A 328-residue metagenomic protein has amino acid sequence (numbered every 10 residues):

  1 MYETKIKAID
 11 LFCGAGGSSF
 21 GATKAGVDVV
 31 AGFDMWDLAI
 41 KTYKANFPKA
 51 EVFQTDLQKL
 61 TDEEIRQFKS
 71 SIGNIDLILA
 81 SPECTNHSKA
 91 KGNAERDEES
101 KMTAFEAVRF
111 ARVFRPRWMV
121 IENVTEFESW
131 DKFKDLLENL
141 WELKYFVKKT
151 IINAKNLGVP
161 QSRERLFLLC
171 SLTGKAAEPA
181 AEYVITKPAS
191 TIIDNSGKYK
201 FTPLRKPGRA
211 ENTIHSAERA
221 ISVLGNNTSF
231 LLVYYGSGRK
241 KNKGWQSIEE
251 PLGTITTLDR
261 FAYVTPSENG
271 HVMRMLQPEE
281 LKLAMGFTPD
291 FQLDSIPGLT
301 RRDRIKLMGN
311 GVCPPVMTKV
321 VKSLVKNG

Functional and structural regions predicted by a protein language model:
I6-F12: Conserved class I S-adenosyl-L-methionine
F12-A15, M308: Class I SAM-dependent methyltransferase "Motif I" SAM/SAH-binding loop
A15-V27: Conserved SAM-binding loop of SAM-dependent methyltransferases across substrates and taxa, primarily the Class I
G32-F33: The conserved SAM/SAH-binding core of class I Rossmann-like methyltransferase domains, concentrating on the hydrophobic
W36-D37: Conserved SAM/SAH-binding beta-strand->alpha-helix loop
K41-S70: S-adenosyl-L-methionine
E63-L77, C84-T254, M273: Class I S-adenosyl-L-methionine
H215-G328: C-terminal target-recognition/interaction regions appended to catalytic cores
